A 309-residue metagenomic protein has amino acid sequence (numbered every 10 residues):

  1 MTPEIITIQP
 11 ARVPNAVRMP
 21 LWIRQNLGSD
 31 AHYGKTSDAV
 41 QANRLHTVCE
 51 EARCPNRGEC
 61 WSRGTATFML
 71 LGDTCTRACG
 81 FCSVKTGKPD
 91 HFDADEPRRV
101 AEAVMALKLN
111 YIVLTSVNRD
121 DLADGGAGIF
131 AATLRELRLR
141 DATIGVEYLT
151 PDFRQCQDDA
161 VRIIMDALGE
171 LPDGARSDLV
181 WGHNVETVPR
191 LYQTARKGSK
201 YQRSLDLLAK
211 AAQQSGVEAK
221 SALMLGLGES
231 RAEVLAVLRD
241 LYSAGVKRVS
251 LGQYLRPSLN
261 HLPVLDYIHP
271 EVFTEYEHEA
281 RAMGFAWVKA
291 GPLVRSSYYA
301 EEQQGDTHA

Functional and structural regions predicted by a protein language model:
M1-T67, E102-M105, A132-T143, D159-S177 (+1 more regions): Auxiliary Fe-S-binding modules of radical SAM enzymes
V13-I23, E59-E96: Canonical Radical SAM [4Fe-4S] cluster-binding loop centered on the CxxxCxxC motif and its immediate flanking residues
A66, L70, F81-A94, E147 (+3 more regions): Active-site mouth loops of central-metabolism enzymes
K85, V117-R119, L149-R154, V185-V188 (+3 more regions): Active-site beta-loop-alpha junctions enriched in small/polar residues
T86-V113: Conserved alpha-helical substructure of the radical SAM core
I112-A132, G228-E233: Conserved glycine-rich "GG(E/T)P / GGGxP" loop and the immediately following alpha-helix in the radical SAM core
V113, W181-N184, S250, K289: Conserved beta-strand positions in the central sheet of alpha/beta enzyme cores
N118-A123, P189-A195, P257-P263: A short acidic, helix-capping loop that chelates divalent metal ions and anchors anionic groups
